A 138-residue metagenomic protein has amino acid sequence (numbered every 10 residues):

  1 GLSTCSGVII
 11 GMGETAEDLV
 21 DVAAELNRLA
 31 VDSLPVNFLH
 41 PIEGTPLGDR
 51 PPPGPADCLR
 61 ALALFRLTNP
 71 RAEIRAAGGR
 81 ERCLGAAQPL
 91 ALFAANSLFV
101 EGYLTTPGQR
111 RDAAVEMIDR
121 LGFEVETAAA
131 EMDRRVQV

Functional and structural regions predicted by a protein language model:
G1-S6: Radical SAM/AdoMet-radical enzyme domain recognition
I9-A23: Active-site glycine- and acidic-residue-rich loops that bind and position anionic ligands or nucleotide-like cofactors
A24-V138: Auxiliary Fe-S-binding modules of radical SAM enzymes
